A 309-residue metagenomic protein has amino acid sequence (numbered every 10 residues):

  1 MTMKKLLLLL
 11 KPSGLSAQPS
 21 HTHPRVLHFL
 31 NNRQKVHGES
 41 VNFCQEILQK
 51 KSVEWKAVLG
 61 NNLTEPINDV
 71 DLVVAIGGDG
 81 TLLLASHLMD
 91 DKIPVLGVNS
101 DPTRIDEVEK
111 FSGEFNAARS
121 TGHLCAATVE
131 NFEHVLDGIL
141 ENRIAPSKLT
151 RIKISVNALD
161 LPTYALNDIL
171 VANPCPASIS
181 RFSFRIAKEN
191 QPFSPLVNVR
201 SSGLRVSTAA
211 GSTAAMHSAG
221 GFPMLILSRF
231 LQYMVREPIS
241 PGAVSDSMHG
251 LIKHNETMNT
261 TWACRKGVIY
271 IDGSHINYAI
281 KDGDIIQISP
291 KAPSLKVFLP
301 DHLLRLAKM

Functional and structural regions predicted by a protein language model:
M3-P12, S16-A17, R25-P66, T103-R205 (+1 more regions): Catalytic phosphate-donor-binding core of small-molecule kinases
D71-L72: Structural motif
A75, G97, V206-S207: Redox-cofactor binding/interface segments in oxidoreductases and associated redox assembly factors
G78-T81, S240: Short beta->alpha connector loops
D79, S100-T103: Short, acidic/turn-prone active-site loops that include or flank metal/cofactor- and phosphate-binding residues
G80-S86, T213-H217: Short glycine/serine/threonine-rich phosphate/pyrophosphate-binding segments that cradle anionic phosphate groups
A85-S100: A short, gly/pro- and small-residue-rich
